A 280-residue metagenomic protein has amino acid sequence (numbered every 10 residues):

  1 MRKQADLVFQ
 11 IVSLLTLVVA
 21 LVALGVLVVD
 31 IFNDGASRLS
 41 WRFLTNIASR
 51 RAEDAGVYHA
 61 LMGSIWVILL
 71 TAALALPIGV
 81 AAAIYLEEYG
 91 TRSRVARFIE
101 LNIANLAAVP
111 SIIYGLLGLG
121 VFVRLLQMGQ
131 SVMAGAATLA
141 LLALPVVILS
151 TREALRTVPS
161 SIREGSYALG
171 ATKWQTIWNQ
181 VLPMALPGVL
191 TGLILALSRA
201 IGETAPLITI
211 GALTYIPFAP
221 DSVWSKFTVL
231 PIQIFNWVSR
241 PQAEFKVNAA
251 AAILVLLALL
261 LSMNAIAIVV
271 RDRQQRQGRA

Functional and structural regions predicted by a protein language model:
M1-L17, A267-A280: Transmembrane alpha-helical segments of polytopic membrane transport and secretion proteins
D6-F9, I78-G118, L149-E153, Q277-A280: Cytoplasmic-entry segments and transmembrane alpha-helices of multi-pass inner-membrane transporters
A48-A55, L207-L257: Interhelical loop and adjacent transmembrane-helix boundary motif in polytopic membrane transport permeases
A55-Y85, L193: Transmembrane alpha-helix signature in integral membrane proteins
A72, S150-T151, K173-G211: Transmembrane alpha-helices
I78, T91-V95, E100, R163-T191: Amphipathic cytosolic juxtamembrane alpha-helices at the membrane-cytosol interface of multi-pass membrane transporters
A104-L141: Generic hydrophobic transmembrane alpha-helix motif, especially the helices
R152, R156, S160, Y167 (+2 more regions): C-terminal transmembrane helix and the adjacent membrane-cytosol boundary/short C-terminal tail of inner/organellar
